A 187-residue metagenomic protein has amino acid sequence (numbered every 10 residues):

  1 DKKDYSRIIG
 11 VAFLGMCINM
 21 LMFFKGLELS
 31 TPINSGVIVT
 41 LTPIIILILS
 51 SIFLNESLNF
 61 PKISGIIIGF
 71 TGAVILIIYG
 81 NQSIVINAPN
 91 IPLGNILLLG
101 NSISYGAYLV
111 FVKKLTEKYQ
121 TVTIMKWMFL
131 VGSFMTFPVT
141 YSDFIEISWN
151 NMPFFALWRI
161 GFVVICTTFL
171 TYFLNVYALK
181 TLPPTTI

Functional and structural regions predicted by a protein language model:
D1-V39, I75, V164-L182: Specific transmembrane alpha-helical segments of multi-pass solute transporters/efflux pumps, especially DMT/EamA
I9, L58-N81, T136: Hydrophobic transmembrane alpha-helices of multi-pass small-molecule transport proteins
F23-I63, P184-I187: Specific alpha-helical transmembrane segments that line the substrate/conduction pathway and gating interfaces
K25-T42, I91-I103, F155-I165: Structural signature of hydrophobic alpha-helical transmembrane segments
G26, I52-L54, L58, L115 (+3 more regions): Hydrophobic/aromatic residues within transmembrane alpha-helices of multi-pass small-molecule transporters
E28, I77-I91, Y141-I160: Membrane-interface helix termini and inter-helical loops of multi-pass transporters
P43-S51, I66, A73-L76, L109 (+4 more regions): Hydrophobic transmembrane alpha-helices of multi-pass small-molecule transporters
I46-L47, I84-F144, L174: Transmembrane alpha-helical segments that form core, pore/gating elements of small-molecule transporters/exporters
